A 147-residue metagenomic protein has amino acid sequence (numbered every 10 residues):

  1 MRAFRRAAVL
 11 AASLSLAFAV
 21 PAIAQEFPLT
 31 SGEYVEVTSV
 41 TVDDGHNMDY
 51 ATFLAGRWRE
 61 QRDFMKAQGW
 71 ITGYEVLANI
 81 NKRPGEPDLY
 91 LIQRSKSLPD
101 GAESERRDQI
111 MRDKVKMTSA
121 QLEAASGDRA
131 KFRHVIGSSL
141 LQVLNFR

Functional and structural regions predicted by a protein language model:
M1-L14: Bacterial N-terminal signal peptides that target proteins for export
F18-A24: Sec/Tat signal peptide C-region and signal peptidase I cleavage site
A24-E26, S39-T41, R59: Generic detector of solvent-exposed, compositionally biased contiguous segments
A24-P28, L77-I80: Short beta-strand/turn micro-motifs at beta-sheet edges
E26-L29, E60, F64-T72, I92-Q142: An amphipathic, aromatic/His-enriched active-site/gating alpha helix that lines ligand/cofactor pockets
T30-G45, L89, A102: Acidic/histidine-rich, surface-exposed loop or edge segments in extracytoplasmic proteins
D43-Y90: N-terminal, post-signal-peptide region of Sec/Tat-exported proteins
F146-R147: Short, solvent-exposed mixed-charge patches
